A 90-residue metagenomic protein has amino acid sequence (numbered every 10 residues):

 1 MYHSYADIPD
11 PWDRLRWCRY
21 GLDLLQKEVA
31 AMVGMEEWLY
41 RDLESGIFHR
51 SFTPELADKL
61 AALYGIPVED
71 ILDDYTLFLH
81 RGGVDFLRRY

Functional and structural regions predicted by a protein language model:
M1-G21: A short, Lys/Arg-rich alpha-helix, primarily the initiator
Y2, A62, D70-Y90: Short, charged recognition helix plus adjacent turn of helix-turn-helix-like nucleic-acid-binding domains
L15, V29-A30, Y40-L43: Conserved hydrophobic/aromatic packing and binding residues within compact polymer-binding modules
R19, A30, A61: The alpha-helix within a helix-turn-helix
D23, I47-A62: Short, basic-rich loop-to-helix N-cap that marks the start of a DNA-contacting helix
L25, E36-W38, P67: Short coil turns linking two alpha-helices in DNA-binding domains
G34-S51: Recognition helix of helix-turn-helix/homeodomain-like DNA-binding domains that insert into the DNA major groove
E44, L56, Y75: DNA major-groove recognition helix of helix-turn-helix
